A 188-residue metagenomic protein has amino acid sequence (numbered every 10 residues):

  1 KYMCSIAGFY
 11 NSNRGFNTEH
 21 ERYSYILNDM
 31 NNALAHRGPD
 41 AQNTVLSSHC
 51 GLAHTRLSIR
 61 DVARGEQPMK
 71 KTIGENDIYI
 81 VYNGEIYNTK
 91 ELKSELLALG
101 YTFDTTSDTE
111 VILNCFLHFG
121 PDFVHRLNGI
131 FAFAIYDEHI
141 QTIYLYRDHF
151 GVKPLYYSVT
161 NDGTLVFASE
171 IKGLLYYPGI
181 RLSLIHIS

Functional and structural regions predicted by a protein language model:
Y2-S188: Cysteine-centered catalytic environments shared across enzyme families
